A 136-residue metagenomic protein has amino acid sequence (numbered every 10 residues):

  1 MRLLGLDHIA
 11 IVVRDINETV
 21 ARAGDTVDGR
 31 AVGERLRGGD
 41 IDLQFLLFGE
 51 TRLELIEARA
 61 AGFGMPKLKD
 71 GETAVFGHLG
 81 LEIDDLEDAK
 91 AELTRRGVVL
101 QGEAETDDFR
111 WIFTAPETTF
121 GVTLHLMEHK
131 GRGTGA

Functional and structural regions predicted by a protein language model:
M1-R2, Q44-F45, K90-A136: Vicinal oxygen chelate
M1-V20, F76-I83, K130-A136: N-terminal beta-strand motif that seeds the catalytic metal site of vicinal oxygen chelate
R14, L47-G49: Short strand-coil-strand connectors
T19-T26, L93: Conserved active-site tyrosine of GNAT-family acetyltransferases
G24-A31, G97-V99: Conserved acetyl-CoA-binding loop of GNAT-fold acetyltransferases
L36-G39: Short glycine/proline-centered loop/turn elements that form peptide/ligand docking sites
T51-E54, F63-G64, T118-L124: Short, charged/polar, Gly/Pro-enriched secondary-structure boundary elements
A61, K67-R95: Short, solvent-exposed interaction modules
